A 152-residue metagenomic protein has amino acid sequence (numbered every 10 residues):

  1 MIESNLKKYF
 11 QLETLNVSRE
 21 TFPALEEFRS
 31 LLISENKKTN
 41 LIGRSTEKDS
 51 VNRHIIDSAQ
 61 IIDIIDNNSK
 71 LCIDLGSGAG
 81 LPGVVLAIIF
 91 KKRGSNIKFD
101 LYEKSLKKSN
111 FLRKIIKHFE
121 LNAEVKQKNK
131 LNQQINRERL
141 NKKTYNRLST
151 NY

Functional and structural regions predicted by a protein language model:
I2-S69, K107, F111-L121: Class I SAM-dependent transferase core
A59-Y152: Conserved SAM/SAH cofactor-binding pocket of Class I
